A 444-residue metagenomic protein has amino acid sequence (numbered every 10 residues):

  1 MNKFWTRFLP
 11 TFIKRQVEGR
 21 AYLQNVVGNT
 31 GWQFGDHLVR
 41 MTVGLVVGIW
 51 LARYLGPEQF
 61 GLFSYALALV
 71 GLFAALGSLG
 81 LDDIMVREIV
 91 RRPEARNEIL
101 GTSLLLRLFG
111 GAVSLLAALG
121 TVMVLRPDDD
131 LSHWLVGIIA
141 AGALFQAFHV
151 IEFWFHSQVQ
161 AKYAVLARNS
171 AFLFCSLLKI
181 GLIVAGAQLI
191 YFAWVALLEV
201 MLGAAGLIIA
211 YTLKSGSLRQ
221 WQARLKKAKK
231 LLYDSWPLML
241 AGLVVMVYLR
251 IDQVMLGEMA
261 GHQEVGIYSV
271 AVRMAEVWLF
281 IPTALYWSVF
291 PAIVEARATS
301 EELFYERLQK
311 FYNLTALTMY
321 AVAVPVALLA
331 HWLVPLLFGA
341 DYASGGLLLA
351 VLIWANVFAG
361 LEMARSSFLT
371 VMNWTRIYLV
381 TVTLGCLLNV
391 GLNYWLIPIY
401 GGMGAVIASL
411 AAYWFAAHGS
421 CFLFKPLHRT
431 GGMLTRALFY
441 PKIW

Functional and structural regions predicted by a protein language model:
M1-V43, N97, G101, L207 (+2 more regions): N-terminal membrane topogenesis motif
N2-T11, Y22-D82, L119, C175-S176 (+4 more regions): Signature of the first transmembrane helix
F4, G28-G44, A66, S78-V122 (+3 more regions): Membrane-water interface segments that mark the loop-to-transmembrane alpha-helix transition
E18-L23, V122-I139, H262, E302 (+1 more regions): Interfacial segments at transmembrane-helix termini and the short loops linking adjacent helices
G28-G48, A171, C175, F192-Y211 (+3 more regions): Transmembrane helical elements of multi-pass membrane transporters/channels
G44, G77-E94, S157, S215 (+4 more regions): Helix-loop junctions and terminal segments of transmembrane helices in multi-pass membrane transport/translocation
E88-R91, L144-R168, V184, I190 (+1 more regions): Membrane-interface junctions at transmembrane-helix termini in multi-pass inner-membrane proteins
H133-A140, V165-K214, L384-L388, I397 (+1 more regions): Hydrophobic alpha-helical transmembrane segments
